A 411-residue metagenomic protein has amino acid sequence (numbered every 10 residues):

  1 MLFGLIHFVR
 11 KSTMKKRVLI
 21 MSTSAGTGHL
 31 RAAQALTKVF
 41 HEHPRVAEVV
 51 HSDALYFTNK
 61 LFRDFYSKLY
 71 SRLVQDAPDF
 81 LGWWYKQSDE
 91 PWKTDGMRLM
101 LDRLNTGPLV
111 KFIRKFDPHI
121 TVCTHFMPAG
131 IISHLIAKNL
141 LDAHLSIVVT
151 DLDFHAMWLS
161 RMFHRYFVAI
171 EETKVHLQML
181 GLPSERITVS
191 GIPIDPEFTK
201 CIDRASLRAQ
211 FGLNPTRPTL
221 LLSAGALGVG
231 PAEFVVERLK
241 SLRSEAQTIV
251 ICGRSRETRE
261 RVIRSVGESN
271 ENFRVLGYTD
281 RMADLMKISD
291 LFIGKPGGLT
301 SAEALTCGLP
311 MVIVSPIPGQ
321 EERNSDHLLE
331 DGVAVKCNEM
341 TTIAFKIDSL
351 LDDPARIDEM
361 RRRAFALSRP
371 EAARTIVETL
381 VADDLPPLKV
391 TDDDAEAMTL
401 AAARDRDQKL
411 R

Functional and structural regions predicted by a protein language model:
M1-L2, M14: Accessible peptide chain termini
V9, T13-C252, R256-R411: Nucleotide-activated sugar donor-binding and catalytic core shared by glycosyltransferases and related lipid-linked
